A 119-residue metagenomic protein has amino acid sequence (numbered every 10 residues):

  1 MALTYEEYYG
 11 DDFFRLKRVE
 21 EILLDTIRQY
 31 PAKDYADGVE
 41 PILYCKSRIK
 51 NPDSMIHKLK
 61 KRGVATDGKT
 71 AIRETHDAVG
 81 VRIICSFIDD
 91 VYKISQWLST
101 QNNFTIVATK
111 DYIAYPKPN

Functional and structural regions predicted by a protein language model:
M1-T75: Charge-rich, low-complexity segments
G63, G80, K117-N119: Glycine-centered flexibility motif
I72, C85-N119: Long beta-strand-rich cores associated with HINT superfamily self-processing modules
V79-C85: Short cationic amphipathic helices and targeting signals
